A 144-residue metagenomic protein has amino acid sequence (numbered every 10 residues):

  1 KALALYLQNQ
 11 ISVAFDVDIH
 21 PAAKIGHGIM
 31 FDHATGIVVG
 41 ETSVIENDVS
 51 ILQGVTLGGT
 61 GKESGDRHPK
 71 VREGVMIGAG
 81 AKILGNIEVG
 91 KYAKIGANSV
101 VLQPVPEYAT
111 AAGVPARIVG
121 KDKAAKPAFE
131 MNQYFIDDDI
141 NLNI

Functional and structural regions predicted by a protein language model:
K1-F15, K126-I144: Terminal amphipathic alpha-helical/low-complexity segments used for targeting or macromolecular assembly
S12-V119: Structural signal for interior beta-strand "rungs" in well-ordered beta-sheet cores of soluble enzyme domains
E107, R117-N132: Acidic, carboxylate-rich catalytic segments that either coordinate divalent cations
